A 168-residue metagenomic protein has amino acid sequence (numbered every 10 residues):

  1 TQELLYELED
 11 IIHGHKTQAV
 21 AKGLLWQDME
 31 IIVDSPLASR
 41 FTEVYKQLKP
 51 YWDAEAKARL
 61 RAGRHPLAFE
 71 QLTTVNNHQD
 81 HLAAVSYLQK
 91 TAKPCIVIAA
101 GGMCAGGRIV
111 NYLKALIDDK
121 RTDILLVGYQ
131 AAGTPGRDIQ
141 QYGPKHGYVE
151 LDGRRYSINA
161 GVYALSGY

Functional and structural regions predicted by a protein language model:
T1-Y168: Acidic/His-rich, metal-assisted hydrolase cores and their charged scaffolds
